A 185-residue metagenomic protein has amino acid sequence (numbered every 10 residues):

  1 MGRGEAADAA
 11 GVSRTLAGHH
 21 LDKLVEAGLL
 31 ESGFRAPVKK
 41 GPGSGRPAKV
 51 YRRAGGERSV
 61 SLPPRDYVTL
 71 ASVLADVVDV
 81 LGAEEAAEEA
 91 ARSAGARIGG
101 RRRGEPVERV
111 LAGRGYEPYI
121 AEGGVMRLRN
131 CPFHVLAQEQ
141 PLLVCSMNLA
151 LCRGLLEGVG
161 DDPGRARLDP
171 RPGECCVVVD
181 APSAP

Functional and structural regions predicted by a protein language model:
M1-G55: Basic, Lys/Arg-rich alpha-helical nucleic-acid-recognition elements, primarily the DNA-binding modules of transcription
R35, P63-R65, D180: Surface loops and adjacent helix of pleckstrin homology
G43-S44, V110, R171: A short catalytic or substrate-binding loop motif that flags glycine-/basic-rich loops and adjacent residues that bind
R46, L111-G113, P163: Short beta-strand-initiation
R53-G56, R129-C131: Generic beta-structure capping elements
A54-E108, G113, E117, S146 (+1 more regions): Amphipathic alpha-helical dimerization/coiled-coil segments that flank or bridge DNA-binding/regulatory modules
Y119-P185: C-terminal regulatory/effector modules of DNA-binding transcriptional regulators
